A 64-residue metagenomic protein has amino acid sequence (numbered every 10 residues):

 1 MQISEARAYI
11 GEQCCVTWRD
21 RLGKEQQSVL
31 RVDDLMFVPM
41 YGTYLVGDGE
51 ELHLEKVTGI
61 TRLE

Functional and structural regions predicted by a protein language model:
M1-Q13, T17-E64: Short beta-rich binding modules
